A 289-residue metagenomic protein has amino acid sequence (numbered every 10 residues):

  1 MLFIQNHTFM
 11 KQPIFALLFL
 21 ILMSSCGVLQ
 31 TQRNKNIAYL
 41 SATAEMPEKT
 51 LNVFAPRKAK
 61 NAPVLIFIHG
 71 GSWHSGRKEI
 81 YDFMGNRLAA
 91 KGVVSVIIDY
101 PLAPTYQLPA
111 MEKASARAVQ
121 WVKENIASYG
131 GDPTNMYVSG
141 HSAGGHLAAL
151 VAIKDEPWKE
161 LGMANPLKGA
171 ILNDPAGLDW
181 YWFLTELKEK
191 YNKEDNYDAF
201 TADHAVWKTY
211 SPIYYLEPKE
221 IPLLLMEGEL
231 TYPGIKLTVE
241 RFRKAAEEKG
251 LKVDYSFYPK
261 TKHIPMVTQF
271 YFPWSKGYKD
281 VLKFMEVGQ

Functional and structural regions predicted by a protein language model:
G27-A59: N-terminal cap/lid segment of alpha/beta-hydrolase-fold proteins
N61-G71: Short beta-strand element of the alpha/beta-hydrolase
E79-I97: Short amphipathic alpha-helix adjacent to the substrate-entry channel of hydrolases
Q120-T185: Primarily recognizes the serine-hydrolase "nucleophile elbow" in alpha/beta-hydrolase and SGNH/GDSL folds
Y181-Y215: Mobile cap/lid helix-loop segments that gate and shape the active-site cleft of serine hydrolases
K219, L225-E227: Short beta-strand/loop motif that positions the catalytic acidic residue of the alpha/beta-hydrolase fold
M226, E240-R243, E247-Q289: C-terminal catalytic histidine-bearing segment of alpha/beta-hydrolase fold enzymes
Y232-E240: Conserved alpha/beta-hydrolase "acid-adjacent" motif
